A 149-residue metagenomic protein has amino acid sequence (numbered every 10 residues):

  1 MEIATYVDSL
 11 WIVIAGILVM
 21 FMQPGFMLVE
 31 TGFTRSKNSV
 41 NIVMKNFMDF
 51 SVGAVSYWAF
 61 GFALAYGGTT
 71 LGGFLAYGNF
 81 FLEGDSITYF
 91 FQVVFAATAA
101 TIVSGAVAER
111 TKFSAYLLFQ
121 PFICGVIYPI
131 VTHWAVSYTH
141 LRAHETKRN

Functional and structural regions predicted by a protein language model:
M1-D8: Short, strongly hydrophobic alpha-helical membrane anchors
I12-V19, D85-V94: Structural signature of hydrophobic alpha-helical transmembrane segments
K37-S51: Loop-to-helix transition at the N-terminal end of transmembrane alpha-helices
D49-F62, F122-I127: Hydrophobic alpha-helical membrane-insertion segments
W58-Y77, G105, E109-R110, I130-Y138: Transmembrane alpha-helix boundary signature
Y77-F90, R142: Short aromatic-rich membrane-water interface segments that cap or initiate transmembrane helices in multi-pass membrane
T88-P121: Hydrophobic alpha-helical hairpins/lids featuring a short glycine-rich hinge
T139-T146: Conserved small/polar residues in nucleotide/adenosyl-binding loops
